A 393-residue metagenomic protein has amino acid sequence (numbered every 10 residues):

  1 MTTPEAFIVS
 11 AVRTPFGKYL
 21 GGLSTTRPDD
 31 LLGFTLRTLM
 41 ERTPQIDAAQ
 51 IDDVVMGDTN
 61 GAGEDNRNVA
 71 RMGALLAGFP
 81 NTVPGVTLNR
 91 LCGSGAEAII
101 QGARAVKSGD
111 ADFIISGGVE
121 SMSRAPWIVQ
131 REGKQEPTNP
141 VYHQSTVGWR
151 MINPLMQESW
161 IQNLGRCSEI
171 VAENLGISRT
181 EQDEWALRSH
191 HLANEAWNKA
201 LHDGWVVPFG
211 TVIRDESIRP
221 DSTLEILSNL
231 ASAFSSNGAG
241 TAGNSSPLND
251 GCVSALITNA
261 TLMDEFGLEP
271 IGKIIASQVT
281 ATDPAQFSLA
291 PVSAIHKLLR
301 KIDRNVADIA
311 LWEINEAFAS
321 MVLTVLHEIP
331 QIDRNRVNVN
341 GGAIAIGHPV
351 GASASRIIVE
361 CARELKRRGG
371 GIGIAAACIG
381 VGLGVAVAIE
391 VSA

Functional and structural regions predicted by a protein language model:
M1-T26, V147, E225-L289, S293-H296 (+5 more regions): Condensing-enzyme catalytic core mediating Claisen C-C bond formation in acyl metabolism
T2-G73, A77, C167-R179, S189 (+3 more regions): Conserved active-site "lid/cap" helical segment
R13-T14, S24-T25, L31-F34, Q45 (+2 more regions): N-terminal extracellular/periplasmic Venus flytrap/periplasmic-binding protein-like
S24-I114, V119-Q135, V206-D215, V306-I329: Conserved beta-ketoacyl condensing-enzyme motif
T26, D58-D112, S159-L164, D221-P247 (+3 more regions): Conserved catalytic cysteine-centered active-site region of acyl-thioester-dependent Claisen-condensing enzymes
M56, R166-E169, H202-W205, I275-A345: Active-site pocket-lining segment
N89-E120, A172-L201, S254-T261, T324 (+2 more regions): Active-site-proximal alpha-helical scaffold in enzymes
F113-I170: Flexible glycine-/small-residue-enriched beta->alpha junction loops that bind anionic phosphate/pyrophosphate groups
